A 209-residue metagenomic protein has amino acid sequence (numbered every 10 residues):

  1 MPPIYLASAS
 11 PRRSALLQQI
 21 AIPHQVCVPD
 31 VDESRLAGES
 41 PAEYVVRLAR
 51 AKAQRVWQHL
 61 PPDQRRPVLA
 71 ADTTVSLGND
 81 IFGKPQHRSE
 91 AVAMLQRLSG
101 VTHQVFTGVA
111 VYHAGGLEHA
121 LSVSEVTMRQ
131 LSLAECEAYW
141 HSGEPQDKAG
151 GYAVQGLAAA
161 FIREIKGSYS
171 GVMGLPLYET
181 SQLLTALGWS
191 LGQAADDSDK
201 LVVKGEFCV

Functional and structural regions predicted by a protein language model:
P2-I22: N-terminal beta1-alpha1 ligand-phosphate binding loop
P2-Y5, P41-V209: Anionic-ligand binding patches
A9, P29, A114: Cofactor-binding loop segments of dinucleotide-utilizing enzymes, especially the Rossmann-like FAD- and NAD(P)+-binding
A15-Q19, L36, P62: Short loop/helix-cap segments at secondary-structure boundaries that form the rim of catalytic
Q18, H24-P29, K200-L201, F207: Residue-level marker of intrinsically disordered, low-complexity segments enriched for small/polar residues
A21-G38, L117-V123: Short glycine-rich, Thr/Ser-proximal phosphate-binding strand/loop in the N-terminal lobe of ATP-dependent enzymes
